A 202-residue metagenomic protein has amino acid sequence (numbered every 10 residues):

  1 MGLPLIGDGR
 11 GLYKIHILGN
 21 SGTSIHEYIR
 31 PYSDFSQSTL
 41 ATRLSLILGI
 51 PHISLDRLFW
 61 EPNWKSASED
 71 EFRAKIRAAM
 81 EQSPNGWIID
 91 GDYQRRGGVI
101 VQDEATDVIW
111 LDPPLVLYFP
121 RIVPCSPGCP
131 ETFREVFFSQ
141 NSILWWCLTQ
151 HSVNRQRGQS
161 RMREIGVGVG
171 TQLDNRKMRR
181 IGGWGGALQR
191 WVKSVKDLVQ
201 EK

Functional and structural regions predicted by a protein language model:
M1-G9, T149-K202: NTP-dependent small-molecule kinase module
M1-H16, L46-I47, P51: N-terminal non-globular leader segments, chiefly Sec-dependent signal peptides
L12-S45, D56: Glycine-rich phosphate-binding P-loop
T39-G86: Conserved substrate/cofactor phosphate-moiety recognition/catalytic segment in nucleotide-dependent phosphotransferases
I50, E104-T106, Q172-K177: Short glycine-/polar-rich loops that comprise or flank the Walker A/P-loop and associated switch/sensor motifs
P62-S66, Y118-V123, R190-W191: Short, charged, surface-exposed secondary-structure boundary motifs
A74-F119: Glycine-rich phosphate-binding loop used to anchor ATP phosphates in small-molecule kinases, encompassing both
P113-G158: A glycine- and Lys/Arg-enriched "phosphate-lid" helix/loop adjacent to the NTP-binding pocket of small-molecule kinases
